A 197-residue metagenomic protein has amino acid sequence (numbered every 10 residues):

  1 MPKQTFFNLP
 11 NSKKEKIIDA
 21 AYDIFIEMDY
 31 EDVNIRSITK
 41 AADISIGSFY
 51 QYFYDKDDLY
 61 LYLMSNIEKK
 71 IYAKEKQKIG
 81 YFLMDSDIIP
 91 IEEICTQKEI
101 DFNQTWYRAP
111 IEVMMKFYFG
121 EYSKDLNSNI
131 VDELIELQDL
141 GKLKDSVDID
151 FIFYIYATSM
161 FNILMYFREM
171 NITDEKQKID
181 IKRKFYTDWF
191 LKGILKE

Functional and structural regions predicted by a protein language model:
M1-M28, S37, A41: Basic, helix-initiating cap at the start of DNA-binding domains
K16, A20-M28, K70, K74-K78 (+1 more regions): Solvent-exposed, amphipathic alpha-helical segments
K16, E27-D58, Y62: Helix-turn-helix
I35, M64-I71: Short, basic, alpha-helical segments at the C-terminal edge of helix-turn-helix-like DNA-binding modules
Y62, E75-F102, F153: Hydrophobic alpha-helical connector segments
K69, K76, M114-K142, D150-M165 (+1 more regions): Amphipathic alpha-helical packing segments from all-alpha helical-bundle domains
P90-G120, D132, M165-E169: Amphipathic alpha-helical segments used for helix-helix packing
I135-E136, L140, T173-E197: C-terminal peripheral helix-coil segments that are non-catalytic and often amphipathic
